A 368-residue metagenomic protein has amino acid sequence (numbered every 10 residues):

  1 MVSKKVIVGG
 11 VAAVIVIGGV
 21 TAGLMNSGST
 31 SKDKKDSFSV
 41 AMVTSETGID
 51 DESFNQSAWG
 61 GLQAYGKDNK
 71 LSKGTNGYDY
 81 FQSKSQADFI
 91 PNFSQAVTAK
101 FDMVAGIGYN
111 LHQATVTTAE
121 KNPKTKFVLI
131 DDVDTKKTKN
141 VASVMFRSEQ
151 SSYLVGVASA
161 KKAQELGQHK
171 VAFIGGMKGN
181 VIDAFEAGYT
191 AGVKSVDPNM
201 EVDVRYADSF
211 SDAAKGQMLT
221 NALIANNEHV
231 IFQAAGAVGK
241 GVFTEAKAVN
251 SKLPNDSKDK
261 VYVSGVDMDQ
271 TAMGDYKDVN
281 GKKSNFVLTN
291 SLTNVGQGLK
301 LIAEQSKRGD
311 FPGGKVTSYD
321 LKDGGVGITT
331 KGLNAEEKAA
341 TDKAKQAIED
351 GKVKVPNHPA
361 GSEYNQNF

Functional and structural regions predicted by a protein language model:
V2-K5, G10, I15, G23-G28 (+1 more regions): A residue-level marker of the well-folded mature domains of exported/periplasmic proteins
